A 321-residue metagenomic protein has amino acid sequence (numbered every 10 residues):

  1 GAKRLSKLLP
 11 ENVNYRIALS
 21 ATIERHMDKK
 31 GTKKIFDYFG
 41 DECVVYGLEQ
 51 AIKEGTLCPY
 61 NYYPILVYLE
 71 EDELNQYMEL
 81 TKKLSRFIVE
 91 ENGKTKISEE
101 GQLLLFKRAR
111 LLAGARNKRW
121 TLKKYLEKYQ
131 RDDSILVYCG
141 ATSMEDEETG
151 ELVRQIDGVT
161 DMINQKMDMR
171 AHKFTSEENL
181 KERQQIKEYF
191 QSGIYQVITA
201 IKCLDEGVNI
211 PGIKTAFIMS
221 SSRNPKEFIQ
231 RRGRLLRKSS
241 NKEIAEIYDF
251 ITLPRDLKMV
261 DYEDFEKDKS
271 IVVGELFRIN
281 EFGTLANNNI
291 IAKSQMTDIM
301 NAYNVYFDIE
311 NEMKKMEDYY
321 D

Functional and structural regions predicted by a protein language model:
G1-Y60: Post-DEXD/H (motif II) to motif III coupling segment of the RecA-like Helicase ATP-binding lobe
A21-H26, K53, L69-E71, T142-M144 (+5 more regions): Conserved nucleotide-binding/hydrolysis micro-motifs of P-loop NTPases
M27-K33, S143-R154, L257-V273: Short, flexible/disordered intra-domain loops and linkers
C43-Q165, M169-R170: Interdomain linker/hinge connecting the two RecA-like lobes of the SF2 helicase core
L136, Q155-D205: Conserved helicase ATPase core of P-loop NTP-dependent helicases/translocases
T199-I201, E206-S222, E227-Q230, I244-F250: A short beta-strand element within the Helicase C-terminal
R234-K269: Conserved segment of the helicase C-terminal RecA-like domain
M259-D321: Long, largely alpha-helical accessory region at the distal end of helicase-like NTP-driven motors
